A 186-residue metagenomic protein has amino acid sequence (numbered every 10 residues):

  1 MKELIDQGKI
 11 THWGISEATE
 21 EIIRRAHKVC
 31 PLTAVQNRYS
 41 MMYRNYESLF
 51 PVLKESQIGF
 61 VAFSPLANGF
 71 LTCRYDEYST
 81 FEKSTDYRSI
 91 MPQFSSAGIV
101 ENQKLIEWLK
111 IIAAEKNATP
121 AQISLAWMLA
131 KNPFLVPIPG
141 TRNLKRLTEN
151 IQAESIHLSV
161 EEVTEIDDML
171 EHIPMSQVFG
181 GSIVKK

Functional and structural regions predicted by a protein language model:
M1-I173, I183-K185: Beta/alpha (TIM)-barrel catalytic core signal, keyed to glycine-rich beta->alpha loops juxtaposed to Asp/Glu that bind
S176: Substrate/cofactor-recognition hotspot
